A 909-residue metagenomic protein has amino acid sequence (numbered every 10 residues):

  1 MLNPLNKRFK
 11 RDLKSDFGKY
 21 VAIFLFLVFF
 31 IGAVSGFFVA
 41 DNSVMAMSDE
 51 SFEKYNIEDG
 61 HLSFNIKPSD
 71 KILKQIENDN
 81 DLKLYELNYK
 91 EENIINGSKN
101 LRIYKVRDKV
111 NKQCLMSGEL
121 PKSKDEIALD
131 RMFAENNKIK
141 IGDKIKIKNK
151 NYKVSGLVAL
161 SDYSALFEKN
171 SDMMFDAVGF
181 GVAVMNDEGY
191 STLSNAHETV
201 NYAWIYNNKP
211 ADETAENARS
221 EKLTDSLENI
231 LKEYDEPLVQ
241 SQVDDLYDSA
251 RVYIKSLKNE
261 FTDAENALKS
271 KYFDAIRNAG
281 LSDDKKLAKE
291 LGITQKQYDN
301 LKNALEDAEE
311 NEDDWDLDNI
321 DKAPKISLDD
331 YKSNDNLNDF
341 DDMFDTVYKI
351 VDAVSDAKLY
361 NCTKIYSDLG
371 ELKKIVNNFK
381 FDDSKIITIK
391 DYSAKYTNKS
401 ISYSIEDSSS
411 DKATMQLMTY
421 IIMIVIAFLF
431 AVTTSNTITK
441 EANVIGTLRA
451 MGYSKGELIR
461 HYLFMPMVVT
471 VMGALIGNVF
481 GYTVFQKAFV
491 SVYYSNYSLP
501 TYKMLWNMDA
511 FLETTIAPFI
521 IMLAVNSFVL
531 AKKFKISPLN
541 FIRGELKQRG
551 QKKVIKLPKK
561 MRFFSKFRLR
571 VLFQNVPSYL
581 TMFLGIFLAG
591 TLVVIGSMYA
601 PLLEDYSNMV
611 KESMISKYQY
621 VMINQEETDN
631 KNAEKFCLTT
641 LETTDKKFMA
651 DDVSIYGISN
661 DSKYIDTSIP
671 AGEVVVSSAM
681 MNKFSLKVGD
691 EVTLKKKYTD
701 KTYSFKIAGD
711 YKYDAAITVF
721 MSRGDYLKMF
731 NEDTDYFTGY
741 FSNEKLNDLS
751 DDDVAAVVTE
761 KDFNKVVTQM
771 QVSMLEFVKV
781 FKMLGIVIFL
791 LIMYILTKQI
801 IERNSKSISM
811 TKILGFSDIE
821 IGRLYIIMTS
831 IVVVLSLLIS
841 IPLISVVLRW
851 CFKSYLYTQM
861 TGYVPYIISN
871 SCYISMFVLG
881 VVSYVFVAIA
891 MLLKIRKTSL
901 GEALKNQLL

Functional and structural regions predicted by a protein language model:
M1-K7, G456, G550-K566: Short, membrane-interfacial amphipathic segments enriched in basic
L2-I424, N436, S495, Y606-Q619 (+4 more regions): Membrane transport/envelope proteins' first extracytoplasmic loop
N3, K535-K552, L893-L909: Short cytosolic juxtamembrane segments of multi-pass membrane proteins
S15-V44, S256, E260-D263, A267-K271 (+7 more regions): Hydrophobic alpha-helical transmembrane segments of multi-pass inner-membrane transport and secretion
K140, S454-K455, S537, K687 (+2 more regions): Short coil/turn motifs that cap or connect alpha-helices
N478-L512, R823, L835-E902: Short helix-loop junctions at transmembrane helix boundaries
F563-K683, K687-D690, L694-T702, S773-E776: Juxtamembrane segments of multi-pass membrane proteins
